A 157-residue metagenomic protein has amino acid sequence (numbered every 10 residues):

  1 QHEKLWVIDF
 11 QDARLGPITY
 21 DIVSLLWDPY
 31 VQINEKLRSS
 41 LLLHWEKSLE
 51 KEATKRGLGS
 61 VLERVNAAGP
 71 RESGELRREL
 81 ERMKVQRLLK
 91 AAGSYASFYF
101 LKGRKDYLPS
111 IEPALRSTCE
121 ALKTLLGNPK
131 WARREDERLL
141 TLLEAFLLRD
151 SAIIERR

Functional and structural regions predicted by a protein language model:
H2-L5: Active-site beta-strand-loop-beta-strand hairpin of nuclease catalytic cores that positions key catalytic residues
V7-D9: Pre-DFG segment of protein kinase catalytic domains
L15-L62, R82-K102, A114-L122: Active-site activation/catalytic loop segments of kinase-like enzymes and analogous catalytic loops in related
A68-K84: All-alpha amphipathic helical-bundle segments outside canonical DNA-binding/catalytic cores that form hydrophobic
G93-R157: ATP/Mg2+ or Mg2+-diphosphate-binding catalytic cores that bind nucleotide phosphates or diphosphates via glycine-rich
